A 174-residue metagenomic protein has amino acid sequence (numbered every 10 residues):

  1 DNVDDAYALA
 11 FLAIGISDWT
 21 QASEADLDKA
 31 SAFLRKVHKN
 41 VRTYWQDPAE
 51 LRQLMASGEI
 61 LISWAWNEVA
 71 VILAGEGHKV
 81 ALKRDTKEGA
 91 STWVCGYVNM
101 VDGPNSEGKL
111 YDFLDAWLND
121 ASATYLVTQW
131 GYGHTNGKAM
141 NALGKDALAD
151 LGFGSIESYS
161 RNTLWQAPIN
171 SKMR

Functional and structural regions predicted by a protein language model:
D1-A56: Extracytoplasmic ligand-binding site segments that recognize negatively charged/polar headgroups
N2-A6, N67-V71, K87-A90, P104 (+1 more regions): Solvent-exposed loop/turn segments at secondary-structure junctions within structured extracellular/periplasmic domains
F11-I16, V94-S106, Y125: A bilobed periplasmic-binding-protein/Venus flytrap-type ligand-binding module shared by bacterial periplasmic
L27-V37, G77-V101, A147-L148: Periplasmic-binding protein-like
K29, F33, N105-W117, Y125-T128: Short amphipathic alpha-helical coupling segments at ligand-binding clamshell hinges and other catalytic/signaling
L51-L54, A70, L110, A123: Short, hydrophobic alpha-helical packing/hinge segments within bilobed ligand-binding/sensory domains
I62-K79: A ligand-binding cleft/hinge motif common to bilobed small-molecule-binding domains
T124-R174: C-terminal capping/gating helix-and-loop segments adjacent to ligand/active sites or protein-protein/ligand interfaces
